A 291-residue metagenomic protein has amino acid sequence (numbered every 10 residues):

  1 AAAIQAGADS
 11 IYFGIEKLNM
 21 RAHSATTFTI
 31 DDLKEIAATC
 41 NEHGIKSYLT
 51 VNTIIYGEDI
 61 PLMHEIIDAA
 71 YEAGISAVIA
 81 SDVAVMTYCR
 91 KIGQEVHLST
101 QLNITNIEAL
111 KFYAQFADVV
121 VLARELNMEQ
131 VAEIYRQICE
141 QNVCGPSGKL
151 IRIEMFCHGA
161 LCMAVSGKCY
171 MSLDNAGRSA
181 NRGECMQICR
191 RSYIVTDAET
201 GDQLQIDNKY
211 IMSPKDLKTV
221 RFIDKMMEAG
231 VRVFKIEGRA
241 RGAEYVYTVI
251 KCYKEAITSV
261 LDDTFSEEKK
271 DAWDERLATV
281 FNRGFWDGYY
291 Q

Functional and structural regions predicted by a protein language model:
A1-Q5, S10-L18, I36-A37, H43-T53 (+5 more regions): Surface-exposed amphipathic alpha-helical tracts and adjacent flexible/coil segments at the periphery of soluble enzymes
A22-N41: Glycine-rich, positively charged N-terminal anion/phosphate-binding segment
A84-V85: Alpha-helix capping/helix-boundary segments
C89-Q94: Glycosyltransferases and closely related glycan-assembly transferases that use nucleotide-activated donors
T105-L110: Short, glycine/polar-rich helix-capping loops at beta-to-alpha or helix-loop-helix junctions that flank or form
